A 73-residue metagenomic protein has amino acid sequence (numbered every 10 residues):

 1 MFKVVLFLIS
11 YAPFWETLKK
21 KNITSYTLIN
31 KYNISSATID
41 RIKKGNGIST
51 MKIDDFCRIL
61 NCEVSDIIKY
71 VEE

Functional and structural regions predicted by a protein language model:
M1-Y26: A short, Lys/Arg-rich alpha-helix, primarily the initiator
W15, Y26, D40, D54 (+1 more regions): Residues within the helices of the helix-turn-helix
L18, I29, C57: The alpha-helix within a helix-turn-helix
N22-D40: Short alpha-helical DNA-recognition segment
S35, N46, V71: The DNA-recognition helices of helix-turn-helix-type DNA-binding domains
G45-D55: Short, basic-rich loop-to-helix N-cap that marks the start of a DNA-contacting helix
N61-E73: Short C-terminal boundary/hinge segments that cap the last helix of small helical domains
